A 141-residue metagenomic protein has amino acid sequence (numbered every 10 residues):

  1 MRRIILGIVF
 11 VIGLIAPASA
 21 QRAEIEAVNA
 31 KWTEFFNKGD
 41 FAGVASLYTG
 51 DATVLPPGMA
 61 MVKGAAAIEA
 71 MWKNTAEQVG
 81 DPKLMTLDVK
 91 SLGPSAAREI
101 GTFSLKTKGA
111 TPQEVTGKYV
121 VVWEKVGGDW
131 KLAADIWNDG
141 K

Functional and structural regions predicted by a protein language model:
I4, I8-G50: Short, low-complexity N-terminal intrinsically disordered segments enriched in polar/charged residues
W32, V44-A45, A52, G64 (+3 more regions): Hydrophobic pocket/interface hotspot
F41, D51, M59-M61, L105-K106 (+1 more regions): Solvent-exposed loop/turn segments at secondary-structure junctions within structured extracellular/periplasmic domains
L47, A52-K63, K73-V79: A short gly/proline-enriched turn/hairpin at secondary-structure junctions
E69-T111: Surface-exposed, charged secondary-structure patches
T116-K141: Short beta-strand edge/turn micro-motifs at domain boundaries
